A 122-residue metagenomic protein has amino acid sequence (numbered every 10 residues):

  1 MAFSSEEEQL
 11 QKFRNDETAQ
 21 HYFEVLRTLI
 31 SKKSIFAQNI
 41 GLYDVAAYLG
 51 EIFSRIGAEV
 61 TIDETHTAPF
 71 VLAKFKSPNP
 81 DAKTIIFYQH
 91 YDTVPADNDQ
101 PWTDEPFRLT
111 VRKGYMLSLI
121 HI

Functional and structural regions predicted by a protein language model:
A2-L117: Acidic/His- and Gly-rich active-site-bordering loop/insert found across diverse amide/peptide-bond hydrolases
I120-I122: Conserved small/polar residues in nucleotide/adenosyl-binding loops
